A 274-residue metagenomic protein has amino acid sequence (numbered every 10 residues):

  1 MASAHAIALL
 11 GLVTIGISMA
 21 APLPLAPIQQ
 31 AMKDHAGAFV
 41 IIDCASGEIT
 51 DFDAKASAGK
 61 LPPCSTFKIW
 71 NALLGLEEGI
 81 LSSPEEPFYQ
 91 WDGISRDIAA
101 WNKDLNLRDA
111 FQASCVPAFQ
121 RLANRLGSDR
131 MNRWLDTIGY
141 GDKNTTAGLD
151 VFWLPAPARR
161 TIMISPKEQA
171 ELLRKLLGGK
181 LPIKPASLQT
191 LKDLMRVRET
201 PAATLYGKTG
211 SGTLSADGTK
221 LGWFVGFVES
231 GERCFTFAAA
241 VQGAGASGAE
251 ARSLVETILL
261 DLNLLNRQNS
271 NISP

Functional and structural regions predicted by a protein language model:
A4-G16: Bacterial N-terminal signal peptides
S18-P62, I258: Beta-lactamase-like hydrolase cores
A21-Q29, K60, N124-G127, L177-P274: Structured C-terminal helix/loop/strand segments within mature extracytoplasmic catalytic/sensor domains
F52-A58, K103-D104, Q112-F119, G148-P157 (+2 more regions): Flexible glycine/proline-enriched surface loops and loop-helix/loop-strand junctions
K60-E85, A110, Q169, F237: Active-site SXXK
L73-L81, R121-N124, E171-G178: Short glycine/serine- and small hydrophobic-enriched flexible loop segments
L76-D92, I183-L188: Short, well-structured active-site flanking segments
I98-A99, K103-L107, R121-L173: Mid-domain, small-residue-enriched loop/turn segments at the edges of structured enzyme/sensor domains
